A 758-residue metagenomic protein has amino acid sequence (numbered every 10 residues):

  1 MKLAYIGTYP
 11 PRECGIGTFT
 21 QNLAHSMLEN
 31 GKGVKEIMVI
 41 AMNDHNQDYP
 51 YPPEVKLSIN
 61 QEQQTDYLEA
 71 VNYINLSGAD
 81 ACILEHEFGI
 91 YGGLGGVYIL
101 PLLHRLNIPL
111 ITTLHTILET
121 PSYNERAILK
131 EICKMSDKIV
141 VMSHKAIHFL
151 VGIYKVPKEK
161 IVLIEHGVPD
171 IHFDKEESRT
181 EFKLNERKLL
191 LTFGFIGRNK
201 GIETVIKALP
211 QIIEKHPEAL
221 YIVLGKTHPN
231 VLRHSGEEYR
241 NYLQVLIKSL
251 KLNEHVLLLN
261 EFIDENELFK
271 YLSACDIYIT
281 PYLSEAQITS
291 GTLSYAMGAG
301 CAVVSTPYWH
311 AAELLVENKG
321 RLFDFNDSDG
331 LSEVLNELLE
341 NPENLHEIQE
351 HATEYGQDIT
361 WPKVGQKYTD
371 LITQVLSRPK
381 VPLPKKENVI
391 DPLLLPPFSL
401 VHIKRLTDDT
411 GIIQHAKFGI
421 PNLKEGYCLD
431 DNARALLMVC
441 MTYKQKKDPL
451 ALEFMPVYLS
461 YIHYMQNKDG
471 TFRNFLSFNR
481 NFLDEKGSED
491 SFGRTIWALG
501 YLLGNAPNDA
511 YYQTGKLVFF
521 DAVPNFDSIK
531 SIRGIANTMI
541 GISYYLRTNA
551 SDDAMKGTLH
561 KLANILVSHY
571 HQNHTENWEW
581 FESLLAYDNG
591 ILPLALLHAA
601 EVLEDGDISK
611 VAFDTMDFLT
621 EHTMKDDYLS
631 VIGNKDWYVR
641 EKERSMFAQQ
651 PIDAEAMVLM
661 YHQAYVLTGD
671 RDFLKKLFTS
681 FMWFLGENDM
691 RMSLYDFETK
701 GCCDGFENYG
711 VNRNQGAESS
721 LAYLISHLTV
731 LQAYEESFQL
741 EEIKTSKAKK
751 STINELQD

Functional and structural regions predicted by a protein language model:
K145, G167, T227: Carbohydrate-associated surface elements
H172-L184, L189: A short helix/loop element that forms part of the nucleotide-sugar donor recognition site in Leloir-type
L184-K200, I206-L209, I222-L224: Conserved donor-binding/catalytic core segment of Leloir-type glycosyltransferases
A219-L220, K248, D370, L376-D758: Glycan-recognition and catalytic cores of secretory/periplasmic carbohydrate-active enzymes
H234-F262, N266: Nucleotide-activated donor-binding/catalytic signature segment of Leloir-type glycosyltransferases, i.e., the conserved
M297-G298, A302-S305: Short hydrophobic beta-strand element within catalytic cores of glycosyltransferases and related nucleotide-activated
E317, R321-S328, E337-P342: Conserved acidic donor-binding segment of nucleotide-sugar-dependent glycosyltransferases
G330, E337, N344-D358: A short, well-ordered alpha-helix in the C-terminal region of glycosyltransferases
